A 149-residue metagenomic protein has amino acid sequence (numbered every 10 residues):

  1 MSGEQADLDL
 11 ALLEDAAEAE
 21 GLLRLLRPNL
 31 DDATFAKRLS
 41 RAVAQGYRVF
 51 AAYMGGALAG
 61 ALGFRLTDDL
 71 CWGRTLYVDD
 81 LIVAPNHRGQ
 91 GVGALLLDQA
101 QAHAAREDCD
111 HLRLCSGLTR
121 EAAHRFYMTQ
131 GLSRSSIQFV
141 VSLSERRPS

Functional and structural regions predicted by a protein language model:
S2-E4, A102, S133, I137-S149: Terminal substrate-recognition subdomain of acyl/acetyltransferases
G3-G73, D98, S142-S144: Acetyl-CoA-dependent GNAT
R48, D110, S133: Short acidic/polar active-site loop segments enriched in Thr and Asp
F50, G60-L62, L76, L81 (+2 more regions): Conserved GNAT-family N-acetyltransferase fold
T67-V78, R88, S133-S135: A conserved beta-turn-beta hairpin within the catalytic core of GNAT-like acetyltransferases that forms part
V83, G89-A102, R125, T129: Conserved acetyl-CoA-binding loop-helix of GNAT-fold acetyltransferases
A94, R106, L118-I137, V141: Conserved active-site alpha-helix within GNAT-family acetyltransferase domains
L97, A104-S116: Conserved GNAT acetyl-CoA-binding A-motif
